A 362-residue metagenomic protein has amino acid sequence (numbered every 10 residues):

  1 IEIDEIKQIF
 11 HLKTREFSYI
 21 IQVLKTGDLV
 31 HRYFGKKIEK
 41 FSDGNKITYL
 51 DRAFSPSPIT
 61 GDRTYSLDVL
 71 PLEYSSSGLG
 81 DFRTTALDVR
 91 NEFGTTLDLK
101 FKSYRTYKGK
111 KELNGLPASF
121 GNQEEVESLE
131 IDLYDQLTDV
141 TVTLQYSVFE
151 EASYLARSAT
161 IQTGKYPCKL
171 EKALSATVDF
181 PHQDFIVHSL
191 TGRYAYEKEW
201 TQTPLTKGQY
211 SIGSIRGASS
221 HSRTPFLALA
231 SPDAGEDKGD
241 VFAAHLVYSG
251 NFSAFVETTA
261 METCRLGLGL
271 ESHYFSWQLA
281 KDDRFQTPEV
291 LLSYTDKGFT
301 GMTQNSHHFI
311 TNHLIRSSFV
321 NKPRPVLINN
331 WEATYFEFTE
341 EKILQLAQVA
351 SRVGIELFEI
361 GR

Functional and structural regions predicted by a protein language model:
I1-F10, A260-A280: Short acidic, Pro/Gly- and aromatic-enriched capping/linker segments at domain boundaries
I3, Q8-H11, L29-E257, H273: Polysaccharide-binding surfaces and accessory modules of carbohydrate-active proteins
E16, A159, D282, I328 (+1 more regions): Conserved, mostly hydrophobic/aromatic
S18-Y19, V142, F285: Short, isolated positions in well-ordered beta-strands
D98-S103, W277-D296: Short Pro-Gly-centered flexible turn/kink motifs
S249, L291-L292, I328-A333: Active-site beta-loop-alpha junctions enriched in small/polar residues
L292-P325: Terminal connector regions
F319-R362: Aromatic-lined carbohydrate-binding/catalytic grooves of carbohydrate-active enzymes
